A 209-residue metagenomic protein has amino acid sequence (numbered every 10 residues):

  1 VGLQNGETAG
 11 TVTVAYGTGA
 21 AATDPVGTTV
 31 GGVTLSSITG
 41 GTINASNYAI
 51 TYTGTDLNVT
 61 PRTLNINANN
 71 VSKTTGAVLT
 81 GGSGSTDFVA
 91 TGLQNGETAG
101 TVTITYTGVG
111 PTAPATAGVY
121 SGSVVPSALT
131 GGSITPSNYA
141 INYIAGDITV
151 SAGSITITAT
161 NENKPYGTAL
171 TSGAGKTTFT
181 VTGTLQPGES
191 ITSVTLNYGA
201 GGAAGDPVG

Functional and structural regions predicted by a protein language model:
V1-G209: Solvent-exposed beta-strand/loop surfaces, strongest in extracytoplasmic domains of secreted and cell-surface proteins
